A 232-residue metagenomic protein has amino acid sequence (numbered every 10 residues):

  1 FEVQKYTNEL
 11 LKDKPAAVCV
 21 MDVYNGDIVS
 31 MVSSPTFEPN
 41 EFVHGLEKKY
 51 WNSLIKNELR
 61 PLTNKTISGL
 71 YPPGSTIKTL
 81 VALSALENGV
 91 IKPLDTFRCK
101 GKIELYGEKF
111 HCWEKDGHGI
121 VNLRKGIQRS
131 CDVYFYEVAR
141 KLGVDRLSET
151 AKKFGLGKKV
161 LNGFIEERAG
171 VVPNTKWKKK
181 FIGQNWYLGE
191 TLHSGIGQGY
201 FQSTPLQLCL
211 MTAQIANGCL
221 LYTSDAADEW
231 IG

Functional and structural regions predicted by a protein language model:
F1-A16: Conserved, well-ordered alpha-helix/loop/beta-strand core segments that scaffold catalytic motifs
D13, M21-V23: A short, compositionally biased micro-patch
A16-C19, V29: Generic short beta-strand
V23-S75, L80-S224: Beta-lactam-recognizing serine transpeptidase/beta-lactamase-like catalytic domain environment
Y222-G232: Single conserved hydrophobic/aromatic residue that forms the stacking wall/gate of nucleotide- or nucleobase-binding
